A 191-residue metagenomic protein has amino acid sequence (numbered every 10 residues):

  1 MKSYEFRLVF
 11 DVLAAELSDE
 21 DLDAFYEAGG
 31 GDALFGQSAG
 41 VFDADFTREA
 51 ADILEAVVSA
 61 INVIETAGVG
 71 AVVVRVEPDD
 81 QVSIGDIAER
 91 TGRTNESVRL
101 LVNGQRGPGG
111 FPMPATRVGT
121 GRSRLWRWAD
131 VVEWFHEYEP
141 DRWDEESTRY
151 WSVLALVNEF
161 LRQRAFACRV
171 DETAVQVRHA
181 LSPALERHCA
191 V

Functional and structural regions predicted by a protein language model:
M1-A14: Short glycine-/aliphatic-rich beta-strand segments at the starts of folded cytosolic domains
D11-A33: Short amphipathic alpha-helix segments
G31-A67: Short, intrinsically disordered low-complexity segments
V58, L100, E133: DNA-binding alpha-helical recognition surfaces that contact promoter or target DNA
G68-D80: Short, amphipathic alpha-helical "recognition" segments used to contact nucleic acids or chromatin
E77-N103: Polyanion-binding surface elements
R93-S123: Major-groove DNA-recognition helix of helix-turn-helix-type DNA-binding domains
W128-L185: A short, Lys/Arg-enriched interface patch at domain edges and termini
